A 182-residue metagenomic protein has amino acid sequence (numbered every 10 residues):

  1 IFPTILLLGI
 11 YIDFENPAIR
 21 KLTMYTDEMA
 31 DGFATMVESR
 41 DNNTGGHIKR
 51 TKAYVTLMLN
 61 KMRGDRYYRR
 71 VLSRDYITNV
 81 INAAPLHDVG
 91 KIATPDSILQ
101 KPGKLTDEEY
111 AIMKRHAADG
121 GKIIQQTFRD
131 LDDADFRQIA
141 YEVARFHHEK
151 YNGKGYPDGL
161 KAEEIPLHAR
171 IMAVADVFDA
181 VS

Functional and structural regions predicted by a protein language model:
F2-M24: Juxtamembrane or sensor-core-proximal signal-transducing alpha helices that couple sensory domains to cytosolic
E28-S182: Histidine- and acidic-residue-rich, metal-dependent catalytic cores
